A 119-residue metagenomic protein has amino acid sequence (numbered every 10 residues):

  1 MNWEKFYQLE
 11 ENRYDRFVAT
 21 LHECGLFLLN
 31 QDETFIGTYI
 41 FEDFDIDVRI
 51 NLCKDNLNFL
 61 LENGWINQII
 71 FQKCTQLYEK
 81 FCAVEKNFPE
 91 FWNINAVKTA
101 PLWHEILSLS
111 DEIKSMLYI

Functional and structural regions predicted by a protein language model:
M1, Y118-I119: Short intrinsically disordered terminal tails
M1-K54: Short terminal alpha-helical segments
G25, Y78-E85, K114-Y118: A structural signal for well-ordered alpha-helices, especially hydrophobic packing surfaces of coiled-coils
C53-S108: Amphipathic protein-protein interaction modules
L109-I113: Amphipathic alpha-helical segments that form well-ordered structural scaffolds and often line/cohere around active
